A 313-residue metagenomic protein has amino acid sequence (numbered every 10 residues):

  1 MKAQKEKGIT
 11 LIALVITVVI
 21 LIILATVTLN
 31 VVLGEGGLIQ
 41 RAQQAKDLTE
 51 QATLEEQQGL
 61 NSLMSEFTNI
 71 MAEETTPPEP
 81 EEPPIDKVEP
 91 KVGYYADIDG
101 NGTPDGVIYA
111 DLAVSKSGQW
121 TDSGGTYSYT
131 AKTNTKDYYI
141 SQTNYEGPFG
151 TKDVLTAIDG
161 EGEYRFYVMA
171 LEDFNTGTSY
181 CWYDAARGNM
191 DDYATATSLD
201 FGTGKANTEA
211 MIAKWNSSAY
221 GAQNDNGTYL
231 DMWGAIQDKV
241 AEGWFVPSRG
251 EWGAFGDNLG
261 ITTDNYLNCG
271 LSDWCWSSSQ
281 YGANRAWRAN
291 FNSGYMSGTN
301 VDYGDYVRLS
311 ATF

Functional and structural regions predicted by a protein language model:
M1-I9: N-terminal leader/signal peptides at the extreme start of proteins
G8-N30: N-terminal single-pass transmembrane signal-anchor helix
V31-E56: Aliphatic-rich helix starts adjacent to a transmembrane/signal segment
N61-P80: Short, glycine/small-hydrophobic-rich surface segments
E74-A241, V301-F313: Short, compositionally biased
M169, V246-P247: Short hydrophobic beta-strand that contains or immediately precedes a catalytic carboxylate
E242-G243, R249-F313: C-terminal, surface-exposed recognition/capping segments
